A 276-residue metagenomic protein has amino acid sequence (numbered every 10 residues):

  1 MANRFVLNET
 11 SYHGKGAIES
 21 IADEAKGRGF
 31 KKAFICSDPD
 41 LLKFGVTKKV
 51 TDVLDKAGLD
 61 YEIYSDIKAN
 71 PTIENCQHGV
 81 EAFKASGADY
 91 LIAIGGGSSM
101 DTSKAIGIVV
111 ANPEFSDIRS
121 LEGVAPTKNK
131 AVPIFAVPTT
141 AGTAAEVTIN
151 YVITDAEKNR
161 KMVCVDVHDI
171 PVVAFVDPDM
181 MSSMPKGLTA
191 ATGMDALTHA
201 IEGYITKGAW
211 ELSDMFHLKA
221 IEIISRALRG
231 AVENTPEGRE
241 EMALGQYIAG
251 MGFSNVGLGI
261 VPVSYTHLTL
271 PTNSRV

Functional and structural regions predicted by a protein language model:
M1, C76-A88, D179, P236-Y265: Short, hydrophobic/aliphatic alpha-helical segments
M1-Y64: An N-terminal, well-structured beta->alpha segment
A22, T51, E62, Q77-V80 (+6 more regions): Predominant activation on well-ordered alpha-helical scaffold segments within soluble catalytic domains
L42-F115, A227-R239: N-terminal small/polar loop signature for handling phosphorylated ligands or for N-terminal nucleophile
E74-E81, A85-V176: Glycine/threonine-rich beta-strand-loop-alpha-helix active-site module that forms ligand/phosphate-binding
N150-V256: Carboxylate- and glycine-rich phosphate/diphosphate-binding segment that chelates Mg2+/Mn2+
T266-T272: Conserved small/polar residues in nucleotide/adenosyl-binding loops
